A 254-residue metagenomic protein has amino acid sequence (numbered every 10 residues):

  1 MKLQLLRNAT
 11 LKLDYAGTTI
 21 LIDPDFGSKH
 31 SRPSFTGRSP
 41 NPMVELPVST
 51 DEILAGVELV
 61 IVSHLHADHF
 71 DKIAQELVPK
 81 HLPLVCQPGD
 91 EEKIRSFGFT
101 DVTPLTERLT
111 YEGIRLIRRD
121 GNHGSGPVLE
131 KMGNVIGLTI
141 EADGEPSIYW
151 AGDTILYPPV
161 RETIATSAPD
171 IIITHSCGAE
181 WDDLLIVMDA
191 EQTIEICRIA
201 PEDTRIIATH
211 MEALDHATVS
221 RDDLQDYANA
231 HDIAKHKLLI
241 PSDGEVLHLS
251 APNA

Functional and structural regions predicted by a protein language model:
M1-M43, D222-D226, K235-K237, D243-E245: Zn-dependent metallo-beta-lactamase
L5-A16, T110-D170, M188: Catalytic core of the metallo-beta-lactamase
T18-I20, E58-L59, P83, P146-I148 (+2 more regions): Structural motif
T18-I61, K72-Q75, G126, T154-T166: Pre-active-site segment of Zn-dependent metallo-hydrolases
G27-K29, L65-F70, E91-I94, E107-T110 (+5 more regions): Active-site environment of divalent metal-dependent phosphoester hydrolases
H30-S31, P47-Y111: Active-site HxH/HxHxD metal-binding segment of metal-dependent hydrolases
I53, C86-E145, D226-N253: Metallo-beta-lactamase
G89, I155-D243: Cap/insert and terminal regions of metallo-dependent hydrolase folds
